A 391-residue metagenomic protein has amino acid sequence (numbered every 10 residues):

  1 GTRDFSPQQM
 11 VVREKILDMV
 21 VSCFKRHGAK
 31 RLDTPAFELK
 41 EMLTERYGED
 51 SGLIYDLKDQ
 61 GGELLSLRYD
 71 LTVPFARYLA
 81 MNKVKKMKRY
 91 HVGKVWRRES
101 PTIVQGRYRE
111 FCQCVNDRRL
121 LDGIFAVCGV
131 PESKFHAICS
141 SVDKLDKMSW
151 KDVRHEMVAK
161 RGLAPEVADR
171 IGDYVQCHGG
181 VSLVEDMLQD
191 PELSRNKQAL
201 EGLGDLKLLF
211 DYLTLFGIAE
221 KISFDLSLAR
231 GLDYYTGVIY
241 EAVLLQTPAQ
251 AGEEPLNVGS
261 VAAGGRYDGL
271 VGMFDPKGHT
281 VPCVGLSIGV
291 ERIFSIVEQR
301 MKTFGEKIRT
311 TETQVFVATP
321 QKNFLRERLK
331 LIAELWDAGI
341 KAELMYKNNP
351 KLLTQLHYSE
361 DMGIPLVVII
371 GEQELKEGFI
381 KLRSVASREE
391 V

Functional and structural regions predicted by a protein language model:
G1-S6: N-terminal small/glycine-rich loop or linker at the start of catalytic domains across soluble metabolic enzymes
M10-H27, E38-E41, L71-K83, M87-N116 (+1 more regions): Positively charged, Gly/Ser-enriched RNA/tRNA-binding surfaces
L32, A36-L65, P101: Polyanion/phosphate-binding surface patch
E49, G123-G129: Noncatalytic, basic helical substrate-engagement surface that gates or grips nucleic-acid strands
